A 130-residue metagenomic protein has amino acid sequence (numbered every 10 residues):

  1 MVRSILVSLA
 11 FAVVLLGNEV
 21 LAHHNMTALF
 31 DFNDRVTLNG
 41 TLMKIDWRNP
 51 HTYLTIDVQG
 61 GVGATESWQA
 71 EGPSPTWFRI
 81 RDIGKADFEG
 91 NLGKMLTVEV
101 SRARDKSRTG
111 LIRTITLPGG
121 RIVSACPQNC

Functional and structural regions predicted by a protein language model:
S4-E19: Bacterial N-terminal signal peptides
V20-V36: Short boundary/loop segments of OB/S1/cold-shock single-stranded nucleic-acid-binding domains
V36-L38, L96: Hydrophobic core residues within well-ordered beta-strands of beta-rich domains
G40-L42: Conserved hydrophobic positions within beta-strands
R48-Q59: Short aromatic-glycine-enriched beta-strand elements
A64-W77: Short, basic/aromatic beta-hairpin or loop at an interaction surface
R79-V98: Short nucleic-acid-contacting surface segments enriched for D/E, G, S/T with interspersed K/R
S101-Q128: OB-fold/S1-family single-stranded nucleic acid-binding modules
